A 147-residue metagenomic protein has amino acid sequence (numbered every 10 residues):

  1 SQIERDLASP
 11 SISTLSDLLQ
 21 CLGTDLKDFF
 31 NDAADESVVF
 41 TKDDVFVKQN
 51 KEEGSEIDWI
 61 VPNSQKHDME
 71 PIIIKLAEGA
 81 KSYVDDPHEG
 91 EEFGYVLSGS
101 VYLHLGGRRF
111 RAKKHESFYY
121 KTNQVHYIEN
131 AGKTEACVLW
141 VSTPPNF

Functional and structural regions predicted by a protein language model:
S1-P10: Recognition helix of helix-turn-helix/homeodomain-like DNA-binding domains that insert into the DNA major groove
S9-L22, L26-F30: Hydrophobic micro-packing sites on short alpha-helices
D25-W59: Helix-adjacent hinge/juxtasegments
F46-V84, W140-N146: A short glycine-rich, His/Asp/Glu-containing loop-to-beta-strand
S55, H67, K113-K114, T122-F147: Ligand-binding loop in jelly-roll beta-barrel domains
I60, G106-T122: Short acidic-glycine-tyrosine-enriched beta hairpin
K75-L76, D86-L103: Short, conserved beta-strand element in jelly-roll/cupin
K81-S82, G99-H104, S117, H126: Short beta-strand segments in beta-sandwich/barrel cores
